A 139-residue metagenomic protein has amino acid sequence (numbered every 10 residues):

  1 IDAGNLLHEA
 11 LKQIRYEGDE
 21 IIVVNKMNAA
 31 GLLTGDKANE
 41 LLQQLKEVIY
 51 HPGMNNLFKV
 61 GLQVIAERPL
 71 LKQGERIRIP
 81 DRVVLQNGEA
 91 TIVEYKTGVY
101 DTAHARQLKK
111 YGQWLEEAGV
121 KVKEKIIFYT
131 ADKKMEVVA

Functional and structural regions predicted by a protein language model:
I1-N87, A103-R106, A118, F128-D132: Nuclease catalytic cores
D81, A90, K123: Conserved acidic residues
G88-E89, Y95-A103: Short beta-strand-loop-alpha-helix junction that forms the active-site gateway of nucleic-acid-processing nucleases
W114-K121: Arginine/glycine-rich "motif VI" loop of SF2 helicases in the C-terminal RecA-like domain
K121-A139: Domain-level recognition of nuclease-like catalytic cores that cleave nucleotide substrates
